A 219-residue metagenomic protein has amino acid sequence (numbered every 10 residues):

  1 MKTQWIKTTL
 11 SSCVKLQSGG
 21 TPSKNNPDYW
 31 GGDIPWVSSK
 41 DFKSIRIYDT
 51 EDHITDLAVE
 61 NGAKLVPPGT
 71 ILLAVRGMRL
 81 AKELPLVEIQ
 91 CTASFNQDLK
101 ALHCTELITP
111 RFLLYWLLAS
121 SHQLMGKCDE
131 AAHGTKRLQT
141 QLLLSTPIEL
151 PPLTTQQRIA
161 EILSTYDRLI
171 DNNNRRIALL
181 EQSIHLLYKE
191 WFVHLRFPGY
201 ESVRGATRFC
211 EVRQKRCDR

Functional and structural regions predicted by a protein language model:
M1-G20, S44, S145-R219: Non-catalytic DNA-recognition/assembly elements of restriction-modification systems
S23-G31, K127-E130, S202, R219: Short coil/turn segments at secondary-structure boundaries
P27-S44: Short beta-strand/loop turn elements enriched in aromatics
S38, D49-T50, T55-S120: A short beta-sheet element
T92-K100, A131-A160: A short glycine-rich beta-alpha junction/loop motif
T109-L142: Short, positively charged
